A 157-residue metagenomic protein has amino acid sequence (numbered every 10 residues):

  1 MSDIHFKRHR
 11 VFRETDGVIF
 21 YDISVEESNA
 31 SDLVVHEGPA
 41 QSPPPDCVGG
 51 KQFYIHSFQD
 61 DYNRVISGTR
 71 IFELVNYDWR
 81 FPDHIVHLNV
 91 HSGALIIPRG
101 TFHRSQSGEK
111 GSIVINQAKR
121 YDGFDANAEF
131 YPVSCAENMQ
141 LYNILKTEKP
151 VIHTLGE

Functional and structural regions predicted by a protein language model:
M1-V90, K110-S112, A118-E157: Active-site region of the double-stranded beta-helix
G93-S105, D122: Histidine-centered metal-chelating micro-motifs
I96-I97, V114-N116: A structural signal for short, well-ordered beta-strand segments and their strand-loop junctions that often border
F102, N116-Q117: Long, hydrophobic, well-ordered secondary-structure blocks that form the structural core and pocket-lining surfaces
